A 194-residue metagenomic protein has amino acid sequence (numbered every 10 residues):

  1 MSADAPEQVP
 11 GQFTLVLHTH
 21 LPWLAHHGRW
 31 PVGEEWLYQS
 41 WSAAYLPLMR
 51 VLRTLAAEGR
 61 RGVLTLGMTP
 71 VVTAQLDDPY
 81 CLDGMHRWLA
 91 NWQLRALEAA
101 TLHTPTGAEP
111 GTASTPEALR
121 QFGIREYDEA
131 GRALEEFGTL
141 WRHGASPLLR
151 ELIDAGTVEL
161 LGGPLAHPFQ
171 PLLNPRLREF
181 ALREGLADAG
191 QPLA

Functional and structural regions predicted by a protein language model:
M1-A194: Carbohydrate-active enzymes and regulators
